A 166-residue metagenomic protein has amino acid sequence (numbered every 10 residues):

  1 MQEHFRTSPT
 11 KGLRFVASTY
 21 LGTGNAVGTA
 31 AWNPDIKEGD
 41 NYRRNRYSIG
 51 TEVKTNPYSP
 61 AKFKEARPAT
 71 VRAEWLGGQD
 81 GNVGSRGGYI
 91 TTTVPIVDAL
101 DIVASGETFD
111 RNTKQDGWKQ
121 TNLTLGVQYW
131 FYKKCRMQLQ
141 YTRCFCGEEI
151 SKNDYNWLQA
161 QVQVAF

Functional and structural regions predicted by a protein language model:
M1-P9: Internal, glycine-rich beta/alpha segment that forms the wall or movable "lid" of small-molecule/cofactor binding
P9-F166: Outer-membrane beta-barrel pore domains
